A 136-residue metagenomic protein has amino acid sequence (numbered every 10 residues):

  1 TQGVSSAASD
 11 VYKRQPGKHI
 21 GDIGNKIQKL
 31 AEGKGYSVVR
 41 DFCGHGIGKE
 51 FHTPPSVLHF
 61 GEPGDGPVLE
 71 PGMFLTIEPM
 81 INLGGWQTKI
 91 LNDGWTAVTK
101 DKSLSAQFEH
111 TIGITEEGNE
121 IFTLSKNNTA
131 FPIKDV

Functional and structural regions predicted by a protein language model:
T1, H45, H52, E109-H110: Histidine-centered active-site/metal-ligand motif
T1-A8, Y12: Single conserved hydrophobic/aromatic residue that forms the stacking wall/gate of nucleotide- or nucleobase-binding
R14-H52, P67-M73, G84-K89, E116-E117 (+1 more regions): Active-site cores enriched in adjacent His and Asp/Glu residues with nearby glycine-rich loops that coordinate divalent
H52-G61: Short, structured beta-strand/loop micro-motifs enriched in basic residues and often containing a Trp
G61-V136: Charged, cofactor-coupling segments
